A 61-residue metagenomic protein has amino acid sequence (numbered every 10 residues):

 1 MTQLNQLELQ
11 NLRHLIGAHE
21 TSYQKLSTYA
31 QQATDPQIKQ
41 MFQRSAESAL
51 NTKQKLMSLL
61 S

Functional and structural regions predicted by a protein language model:
M1-S61: Amphipathic alpha-helical hairpins
